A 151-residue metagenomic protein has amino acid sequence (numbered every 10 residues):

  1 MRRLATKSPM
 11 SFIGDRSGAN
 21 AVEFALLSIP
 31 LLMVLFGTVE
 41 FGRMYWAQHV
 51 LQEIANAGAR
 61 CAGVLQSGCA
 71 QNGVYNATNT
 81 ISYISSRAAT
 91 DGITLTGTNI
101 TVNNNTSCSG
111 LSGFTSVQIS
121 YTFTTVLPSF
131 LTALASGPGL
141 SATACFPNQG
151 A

Functional and structural regions predicted by a protein language model:
R2, F123-A151: Low-complexity, S/T/G/P-rich flexible repeat/linker segments used as non-globular hinges and stalks within
R2-I84, A88: Alpha-helical assembly-interface signal, strongest on the long, hydrophobic N-terminal helix that forms
G68-A70, T106-S109, A144-F146: Sequence contexts marking disulfide-bonded cysteines in secreted/extracellular proteins
A77, G113, F130: Flexible, surface-exposed loop/gating regions in the mature catalytic domains of secreted/periplasmic hydrolases
A88-G97, V126: Short secondary-structure junctions
G97-G110: Short amphipathic beta-strand and strand-loop transition segments with alternating hydrophobic
G110-F114, A135-G137: Short coil/turn motifs at beta-sheet boundaries
G113-F123: A short hydrophobic beta-strand element
